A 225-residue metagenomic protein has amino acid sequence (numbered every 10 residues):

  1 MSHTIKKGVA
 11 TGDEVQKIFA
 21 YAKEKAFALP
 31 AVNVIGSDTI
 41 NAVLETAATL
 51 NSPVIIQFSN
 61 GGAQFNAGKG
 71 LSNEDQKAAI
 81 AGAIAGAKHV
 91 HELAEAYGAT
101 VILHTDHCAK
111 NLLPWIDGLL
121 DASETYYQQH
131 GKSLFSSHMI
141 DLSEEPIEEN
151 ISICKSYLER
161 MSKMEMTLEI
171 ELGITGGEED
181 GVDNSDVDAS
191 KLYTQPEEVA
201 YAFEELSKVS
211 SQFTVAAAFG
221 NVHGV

Functional and structural regions predicted by a protein language model:
M1-P30: N-terminal amphipathic alpha-helix/helix-capping segment at the start of soluble metabolic enzymes
A10-Y21, S37-G98, A109-V225: Alpha/beta enzyme core
L29-N33, L103-T105, M139: Short catalytic-loop micro-motif centered on adjacent basic/acidic residues
